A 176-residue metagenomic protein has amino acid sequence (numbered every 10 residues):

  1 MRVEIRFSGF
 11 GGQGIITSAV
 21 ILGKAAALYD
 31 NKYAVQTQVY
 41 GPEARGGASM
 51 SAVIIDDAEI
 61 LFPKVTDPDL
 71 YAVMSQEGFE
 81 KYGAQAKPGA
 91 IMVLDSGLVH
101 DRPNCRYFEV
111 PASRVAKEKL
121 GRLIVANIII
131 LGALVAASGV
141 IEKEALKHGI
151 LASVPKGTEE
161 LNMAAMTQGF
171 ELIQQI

Functional and structural regions predicted by a protein language model:
M1-I176: Active-site cofactor/cluster-binding pocket
